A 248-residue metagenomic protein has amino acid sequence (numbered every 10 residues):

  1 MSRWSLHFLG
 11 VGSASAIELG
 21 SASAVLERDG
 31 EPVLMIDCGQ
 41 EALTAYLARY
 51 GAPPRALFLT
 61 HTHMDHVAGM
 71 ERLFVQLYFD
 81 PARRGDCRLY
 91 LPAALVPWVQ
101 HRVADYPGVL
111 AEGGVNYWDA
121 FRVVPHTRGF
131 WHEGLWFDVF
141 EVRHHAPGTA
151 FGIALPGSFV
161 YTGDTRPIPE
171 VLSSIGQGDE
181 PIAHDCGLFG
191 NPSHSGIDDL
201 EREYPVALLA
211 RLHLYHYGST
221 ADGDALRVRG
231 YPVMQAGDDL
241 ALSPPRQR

Functional and structural regions predicted by a protein language model:
M1-R49, R122-E170, D238-R248: Core dinuclear metal-dependent hydrolase active-site scaffold
S2-W4, G85, G113-R122, E133-L135 (+2 more regions): A short helix-to-beta-strand connector/capping loop
H7, F58, Y90, V124 (+4 more regions): Hydrophobic/aromatic beta-strand patches that form the interior of the parallel beta-sheet core in alpha/beta enzyme
G30-L34, G85-R88, S158-F159, L209-L212: Short active-site oxyanion
M35-G39, Y46, R55-D65, P92 (+4 more regions): Active-site neighborhood of phospho(di)ester-bond hydrolases with catalytic His/Asp-centered motifs
Q40-Y90, G178-E180: Active-site metal-binding motif and surrounding structural segment of the metallo-beta-lactamase
A82-C87, A94-V123: Active-site neighborhood of divalent metal-dependent phosphoester bond hydrolases
P167-R248: Cap/insert and terminal regions of metallo-dependent hydrolase folds
